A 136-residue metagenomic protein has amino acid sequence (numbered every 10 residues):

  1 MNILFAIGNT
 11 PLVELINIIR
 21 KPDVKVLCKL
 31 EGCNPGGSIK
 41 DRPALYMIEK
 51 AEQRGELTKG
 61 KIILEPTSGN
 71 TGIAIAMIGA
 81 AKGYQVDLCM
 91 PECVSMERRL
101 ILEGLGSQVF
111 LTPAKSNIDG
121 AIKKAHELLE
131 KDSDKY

Functional and structural regions predicted by a protein language model:
M1-Y136: PLP-dependent amino-acid enzyme catalytic core
